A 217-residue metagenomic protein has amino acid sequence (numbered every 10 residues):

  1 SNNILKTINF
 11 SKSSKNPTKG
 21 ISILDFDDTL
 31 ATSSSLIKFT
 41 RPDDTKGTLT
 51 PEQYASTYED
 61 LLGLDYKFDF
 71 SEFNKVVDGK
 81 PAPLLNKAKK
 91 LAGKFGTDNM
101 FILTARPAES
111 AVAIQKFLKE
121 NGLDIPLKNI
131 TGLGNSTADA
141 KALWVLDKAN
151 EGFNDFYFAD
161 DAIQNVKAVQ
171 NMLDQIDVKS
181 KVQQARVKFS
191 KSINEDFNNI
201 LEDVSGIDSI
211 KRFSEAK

Functional and structural regions predicted by a protein language model:
S1, K6-S13, K191-F197, L201-V204 (+1 more regions): Proteolytic processing junctions in secreted/extracellular precursors, especially proprotein convertase/trypsin-like
N2-L5, S14-D139: Alpha-helical substrate-recognition element adjacent to the catalytic core
G20-S22, K141-V169: Conserved Lys-Pro-Asp/Glu-containing loop-to-beta segment of HAD-superfamily phosphomonoesterases, centered on
D27, D43-D44, Q183-K191, E215: Extracellular glycosylation-rich, acidic/polar low-complexity regions of adhesion- and matrix-associated proteins
T48-D60, D177-G206: A short, conserved beta-to-alpha structural element at the edge of catalytic cores that scaffolds binding
N99, D155, K181: Residues at the starts of beta-strands that form the adenosine-phosphate
K116-D124, V145-E151, Q170-K179: Short, surface-exposed basic-aromatic patches at helix termini and helix-loop junctions that form
